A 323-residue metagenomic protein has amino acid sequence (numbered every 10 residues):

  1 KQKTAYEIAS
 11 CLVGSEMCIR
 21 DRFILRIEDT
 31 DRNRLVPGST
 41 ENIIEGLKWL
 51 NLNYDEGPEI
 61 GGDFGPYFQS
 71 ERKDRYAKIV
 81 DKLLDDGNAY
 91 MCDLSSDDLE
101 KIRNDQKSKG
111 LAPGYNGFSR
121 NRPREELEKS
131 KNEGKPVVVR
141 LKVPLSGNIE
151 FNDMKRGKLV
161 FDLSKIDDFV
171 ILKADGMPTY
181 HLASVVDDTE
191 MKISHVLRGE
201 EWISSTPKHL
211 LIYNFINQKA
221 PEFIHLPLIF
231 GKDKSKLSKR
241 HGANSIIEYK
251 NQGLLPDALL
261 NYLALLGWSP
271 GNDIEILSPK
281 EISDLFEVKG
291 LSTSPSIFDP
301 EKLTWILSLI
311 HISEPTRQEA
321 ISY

Functional and structural regions predicted by a protein language model:
K1-G14, I19, H311-E314, Q318-Y323: Single conserved hydrophobic/aromatic residue that forms the stacking wall/gate of nucleotide- or nucleobase-binding
T4, T30, T179, T206 (+1 more regions): Ser/Thr-centric signal marking residues that sit in or immediately flank functional binding/regulatory motifs
S10, S15-E16, R20-S108, S205-Q218: N-terminal Rossmann-like or analogous alpha/beta NTP/dinucleotide-binding catalytic cores that position adenine
I27-D29, V186, E190, H241 (+2 more regions): Short, histidine-centered active-site or binding-site loop motifs used for metal coordination, general acid-base
R34, Y67-E71, E200, K236 (+1 more regions): Residue-level marker of alpha-helix boundaries and capping positions
T40, K73, A77, S96-L99 (+9 more regions): Alpha-helix initiation and N-capping motif
K82-D86, Y90-H225, F230-L237, S245 (+1 more regions): Active-site cores that bind ATP or allylic diphosphates and position pyrophosphate for catalysis
S204, I216-S313, R317: Catalytic adenosine-cofactor/nucleotide-binding cores of aminoacyl-tRNA synthetases and other
